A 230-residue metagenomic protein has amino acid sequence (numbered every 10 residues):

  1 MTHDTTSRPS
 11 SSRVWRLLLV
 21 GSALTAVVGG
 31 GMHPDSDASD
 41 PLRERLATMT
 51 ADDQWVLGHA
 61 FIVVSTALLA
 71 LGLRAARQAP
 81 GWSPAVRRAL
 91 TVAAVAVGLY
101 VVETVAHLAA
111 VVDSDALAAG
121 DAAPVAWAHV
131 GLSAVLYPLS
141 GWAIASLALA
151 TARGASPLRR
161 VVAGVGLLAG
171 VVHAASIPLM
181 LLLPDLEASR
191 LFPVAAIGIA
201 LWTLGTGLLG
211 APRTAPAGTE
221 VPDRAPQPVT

Functional and structural regions predicted by a protein language model:
T2-T230: Hydrophobic, aromatic-enriched alpha-helical segments typical of multi-pass transmembrane helices
